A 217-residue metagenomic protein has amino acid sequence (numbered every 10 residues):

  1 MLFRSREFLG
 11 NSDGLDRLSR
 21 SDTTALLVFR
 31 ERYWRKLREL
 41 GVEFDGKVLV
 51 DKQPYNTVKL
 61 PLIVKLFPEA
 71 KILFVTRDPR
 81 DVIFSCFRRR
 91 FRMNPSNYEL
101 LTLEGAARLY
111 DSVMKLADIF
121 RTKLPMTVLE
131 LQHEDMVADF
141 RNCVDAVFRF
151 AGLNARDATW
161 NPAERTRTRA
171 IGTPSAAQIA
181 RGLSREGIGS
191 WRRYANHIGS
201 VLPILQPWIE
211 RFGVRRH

Functional and structural regions predicted by a protein language model:
G10-G41, D45-G46, C86-E130, A138-H217: PAPS-dependent sulfotransferases, especially Golgi type II membrane carbohydrate sulfotransferases
D45-V48, K71: Loop/turn-to-beta-strand initiation segments
V48-P54: Conserved two-lobed SF2 helicase motor
P54-T57, D78-D81, R89, E134-A138: Short, solvent-exposed loop/turn segments at secondary-structure junctions
L60: Long C-terminal interaction/binding lobes of large macromolecular proteins
I63-R88: Conserved phosphate-donor/acceptor-positioning beta-strand/loop module used by diverse small-molecule
